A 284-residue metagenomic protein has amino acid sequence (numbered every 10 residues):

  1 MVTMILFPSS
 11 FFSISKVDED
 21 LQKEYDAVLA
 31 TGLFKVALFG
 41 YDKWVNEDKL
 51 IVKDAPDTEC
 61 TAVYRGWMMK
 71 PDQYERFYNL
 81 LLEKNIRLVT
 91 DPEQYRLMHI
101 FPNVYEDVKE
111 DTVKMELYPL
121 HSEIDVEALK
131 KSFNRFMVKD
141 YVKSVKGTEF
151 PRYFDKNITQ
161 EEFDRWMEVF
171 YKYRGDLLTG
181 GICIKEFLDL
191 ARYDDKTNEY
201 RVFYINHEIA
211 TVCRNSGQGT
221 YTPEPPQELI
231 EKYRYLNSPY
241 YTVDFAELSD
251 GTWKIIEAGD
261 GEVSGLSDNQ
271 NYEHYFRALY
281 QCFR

Functional and structural regions predicted by a protein language model:
M1-R87: ATP-binding N-terminal substructure of ATP-dependent carboxylate-amine bond-forming enzymes
T3-I14, P56, Y78-N198, A210-V212 (+2 more regions): Active-site nucleotide/adenylate-binding loops and adjacent lid/helix of ATP-dependent enzymes
W67, Y141, F187-L188, C213 (+2 more regions): Anionic group-transfer/hydrolysis microenvironments
D72, D195-Y200, Y240-Y241: Short, surface-exposed coil-to-beta transition loops
F136, A210, Y241, K254-E257: Protein kinase-like catalytic core scaffold
I182-E186, S238-S249: A short glycine-rich, hydrophobically flanked beta-strand micro-motif that places a catalytic Asp/Glu for divalent metal
Y204-E208, S249-G251: Short acidic-glycine loop/turn motifs at beta-strand connectors
Y235-S238, E247-R284: C-terminal active-site "lid" helix and adjoining low-complexity regulatory extension at the edge of ATP-using catalytic
